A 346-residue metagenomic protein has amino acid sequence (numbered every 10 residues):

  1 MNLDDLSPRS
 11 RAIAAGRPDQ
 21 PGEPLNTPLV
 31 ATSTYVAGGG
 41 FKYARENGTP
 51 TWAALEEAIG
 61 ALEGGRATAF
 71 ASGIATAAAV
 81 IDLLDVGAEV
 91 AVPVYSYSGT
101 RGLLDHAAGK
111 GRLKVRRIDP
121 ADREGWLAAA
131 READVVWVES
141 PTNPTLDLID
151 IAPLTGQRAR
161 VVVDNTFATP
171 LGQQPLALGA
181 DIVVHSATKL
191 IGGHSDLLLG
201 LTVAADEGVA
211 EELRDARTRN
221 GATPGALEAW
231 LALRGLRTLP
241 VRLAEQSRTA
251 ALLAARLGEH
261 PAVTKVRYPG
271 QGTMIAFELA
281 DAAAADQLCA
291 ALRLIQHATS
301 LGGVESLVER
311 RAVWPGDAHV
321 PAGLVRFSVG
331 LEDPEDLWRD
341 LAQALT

Functional and structural regions predicted by a protein language model:
M1-V30, T202: Short conserved active-site loop signatures built around small residues
N2-D5, A14, A67-A262, R267: Conserved PLP-enzyme active-site core in the AAT-like
P28-V30, T34-L83, G99-A108: Conserved N-terminal alpha-helix of the aminotransferase class I/II PLP-enzyme fold
L127, L307-T346: PLP-dependent enzyme catalytic core of the Aspartate aminotransferase-like
L213, D286-R293, D340-L345: Short amphipathic alpha-helices in soluble, non-transmembrane regions that often serve as interface/regulatory elements
N220-G221, A291-S300, A344-T346: A common structural junction motif
A232-V241, T273-A280, V325-G330: Short, well-ordered beta-strand elements within core beta-sheets of diverse protein domains
A251-R293, T299, E305, R311-H319: Conserved small-domain helix->loop->beta segment predominantly found in fold-type I
